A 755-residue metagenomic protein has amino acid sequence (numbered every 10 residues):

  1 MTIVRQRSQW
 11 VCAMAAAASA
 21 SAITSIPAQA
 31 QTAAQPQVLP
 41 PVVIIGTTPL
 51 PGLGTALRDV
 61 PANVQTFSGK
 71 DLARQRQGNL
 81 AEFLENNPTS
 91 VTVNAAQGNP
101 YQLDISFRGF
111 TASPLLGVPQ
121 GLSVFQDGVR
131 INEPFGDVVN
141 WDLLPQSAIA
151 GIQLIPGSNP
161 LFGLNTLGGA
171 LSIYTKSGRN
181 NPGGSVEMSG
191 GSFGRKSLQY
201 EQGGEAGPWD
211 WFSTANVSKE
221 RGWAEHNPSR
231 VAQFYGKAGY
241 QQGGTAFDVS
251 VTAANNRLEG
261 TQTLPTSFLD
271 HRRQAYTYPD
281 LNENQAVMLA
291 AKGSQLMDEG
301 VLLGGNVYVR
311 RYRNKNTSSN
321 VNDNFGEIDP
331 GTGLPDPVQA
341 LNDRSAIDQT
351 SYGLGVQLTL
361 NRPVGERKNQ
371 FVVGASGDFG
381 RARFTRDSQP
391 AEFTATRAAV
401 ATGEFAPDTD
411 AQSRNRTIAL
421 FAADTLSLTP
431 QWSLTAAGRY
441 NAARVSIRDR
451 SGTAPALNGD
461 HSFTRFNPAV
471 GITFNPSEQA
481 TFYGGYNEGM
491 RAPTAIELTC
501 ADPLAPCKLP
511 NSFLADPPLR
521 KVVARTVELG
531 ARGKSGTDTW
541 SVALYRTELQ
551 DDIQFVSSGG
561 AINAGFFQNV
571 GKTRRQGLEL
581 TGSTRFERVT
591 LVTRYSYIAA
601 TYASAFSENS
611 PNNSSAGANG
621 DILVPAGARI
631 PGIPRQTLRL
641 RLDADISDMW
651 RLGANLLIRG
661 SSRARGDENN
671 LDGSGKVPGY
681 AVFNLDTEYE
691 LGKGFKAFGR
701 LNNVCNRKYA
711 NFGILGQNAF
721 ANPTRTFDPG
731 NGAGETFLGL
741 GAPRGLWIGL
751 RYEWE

Functional and structural regions predicted by a protein language model:
A56, E85-V129, E133: Extracytoplasmic beta-strand/coil segments of soluble accessory domains associated with Gram-negative outer-membrane
N87, G121, I131-E133, D142-E187 (+1 more regions): A beta-strand signature from Gram-negative outer-membrane beta-barrel systems, especially the internal plug domain
G190-K219, A224-G260, P279-L302, F421 (+1 more regions): Transmembrane beta-barrel wall of Gram-negative outer-membrane proteins
G243-T252, N284-R450, N475, S541 (+2 more regions): Face-selective signature of the C-terminal outer-membrane beta-barrel domain
N255-H271, R381-R383, R444-D449, D460 (+7 more regions): Surface-exposed extracellular loop regions of Gram-negative outer-membrane beta-barrel proteins, predominantly
S294-L296, L302-N320, N475, T481-N487 (+4 more regions): Membrane-embedded beta-barrel scaffold of Gram-negative outer-membrane proteins
Q357-L360, T429, L434, A442-A443 (+3 more regions): Gram-negative outer-membrane beta-barrel transporters
M490, I658-D667, E688-E755: C-terminal beta-signal and adjacent terminal beta-strands/loops of Gram-negative outer-membrane beta-barrel proteins
